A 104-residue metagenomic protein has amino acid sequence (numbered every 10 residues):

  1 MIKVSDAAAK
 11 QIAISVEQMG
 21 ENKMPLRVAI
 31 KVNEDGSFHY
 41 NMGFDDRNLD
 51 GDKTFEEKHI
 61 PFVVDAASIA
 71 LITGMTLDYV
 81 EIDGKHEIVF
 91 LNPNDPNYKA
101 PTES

Functional and structural regions predicted by a protein language model:
M1-N22: Long, hydrophobic N-terminal alpha-helical segment
I2, M42, I69-A70, I88: Flexible, active-site-adjacent loop/turn segments at secondary-structure boundaries
K3-A9, S37-D50, F55, P96-Y98 (+1 more regions): A domain-level signal for the structural core that forms small-molecule/cofactor-binding pockets and catalytic centers
Q11-I14, K31, H39, V63 (+3 more regions): Generic detector of bulky aromatic hydrophobic side chains
E21-R47, E56, V63: Short, structured protein-protein interaction patches enriched in aromatics and acidic/basic residues, typified by
L49-D83: Mid-chain, well-packed structural core segment of small domains
L71-P101: C-terminal structural segments of small proteins and small subunits
